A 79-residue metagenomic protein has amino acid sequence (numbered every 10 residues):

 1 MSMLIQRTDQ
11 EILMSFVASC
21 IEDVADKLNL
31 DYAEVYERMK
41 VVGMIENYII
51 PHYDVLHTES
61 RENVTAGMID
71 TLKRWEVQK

Functional and structural regions predicted by a protein language model:
M1-M3: Repeat-mediated protein-protein interaction surfaces in helical alpha-solenoids
I5-N29: N-terminal acidic leader/helix
T8, I45, S60-V64: Secondary-structure junction/capping motif
D9-L13, V42-E46, W75: Short amphipathic alpha-helical segments, especially helix-boundary/capping motifs
I12, F16, D31-E34, N63-V64 (+1 more regions): Residue-level detector of well-ordered alpha-helical segments, enriched for hydrophobic/aromatic packing positions
A25-T58: Amphipathic, hydrophobic secondary-structure cores in small proteins
H52-K79: Long, compositionally biased
